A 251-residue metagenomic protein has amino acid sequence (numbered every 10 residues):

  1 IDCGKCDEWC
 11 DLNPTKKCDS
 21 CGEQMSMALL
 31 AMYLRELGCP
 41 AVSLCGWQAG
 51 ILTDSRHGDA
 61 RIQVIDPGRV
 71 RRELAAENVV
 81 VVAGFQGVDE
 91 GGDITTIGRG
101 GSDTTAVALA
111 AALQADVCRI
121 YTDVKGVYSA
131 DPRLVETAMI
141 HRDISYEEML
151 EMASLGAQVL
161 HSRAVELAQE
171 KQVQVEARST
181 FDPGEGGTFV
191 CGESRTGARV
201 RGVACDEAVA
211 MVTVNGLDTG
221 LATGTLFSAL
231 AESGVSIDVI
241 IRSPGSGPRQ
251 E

Functional and structural regions predicted by a protein language model:
I1-V165: Nucleotide/pyrophosphate-binding catalytic subdomain
C39, V173, V235: Short phosphate-binding/catalytic loops that engage adenosine nucleotides
I51, V88-E90, V127-Y128, G184-G186 (+2 more regions): Flexible loop/turn segments at secondary-structure boundaries
V117-Y121, V175-A177, D238: Short hydrophobic alpha-helical runs that function as membrane-insertion/retention elements
V124-G126, K171-V175, S179-G184, S194 (+2 more regions): Glycine-rich beta-alpha junction loops
T188-E251: A conserved regulatory-domain signal marking ACT and ACT-like small-molecule sensing domains and adjacent regulatory
